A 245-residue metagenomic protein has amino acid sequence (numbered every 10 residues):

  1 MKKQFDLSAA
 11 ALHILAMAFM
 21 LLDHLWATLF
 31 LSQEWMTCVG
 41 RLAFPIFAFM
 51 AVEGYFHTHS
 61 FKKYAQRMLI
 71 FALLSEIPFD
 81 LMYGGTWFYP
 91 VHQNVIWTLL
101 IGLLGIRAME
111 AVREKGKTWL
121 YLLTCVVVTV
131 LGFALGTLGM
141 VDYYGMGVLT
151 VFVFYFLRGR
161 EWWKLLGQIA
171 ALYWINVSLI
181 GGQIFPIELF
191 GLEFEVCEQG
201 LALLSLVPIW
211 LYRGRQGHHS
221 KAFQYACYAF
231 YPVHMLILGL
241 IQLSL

Functional and structural regions predicted by a protein language model:
M1-L245: Alpha-helical transmembrane segments and their immediate juxtamembrane cytosolic regions
